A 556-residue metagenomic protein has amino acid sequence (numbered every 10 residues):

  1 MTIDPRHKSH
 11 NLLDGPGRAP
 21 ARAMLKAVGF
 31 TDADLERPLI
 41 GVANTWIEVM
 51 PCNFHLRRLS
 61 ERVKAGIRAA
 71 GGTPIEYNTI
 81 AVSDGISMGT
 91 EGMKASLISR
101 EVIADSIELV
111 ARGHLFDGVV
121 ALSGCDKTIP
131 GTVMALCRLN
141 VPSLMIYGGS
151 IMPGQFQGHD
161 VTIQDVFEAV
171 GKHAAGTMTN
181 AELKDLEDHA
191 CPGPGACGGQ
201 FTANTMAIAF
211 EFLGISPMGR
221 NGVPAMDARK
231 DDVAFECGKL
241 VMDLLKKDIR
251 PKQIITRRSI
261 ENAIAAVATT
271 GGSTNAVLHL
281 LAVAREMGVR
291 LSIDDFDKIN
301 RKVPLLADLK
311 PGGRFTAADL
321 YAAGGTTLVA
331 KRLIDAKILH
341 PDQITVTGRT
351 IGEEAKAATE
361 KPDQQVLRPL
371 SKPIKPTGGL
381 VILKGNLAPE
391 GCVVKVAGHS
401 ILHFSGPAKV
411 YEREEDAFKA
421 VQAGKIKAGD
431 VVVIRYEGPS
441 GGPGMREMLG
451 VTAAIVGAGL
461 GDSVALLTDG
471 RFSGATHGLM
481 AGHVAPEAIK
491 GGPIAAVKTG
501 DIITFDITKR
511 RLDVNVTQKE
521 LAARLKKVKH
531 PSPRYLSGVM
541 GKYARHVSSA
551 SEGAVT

Functional and structural regions predicted by a protein language model:
M1-F54, L59-I80, G85-I86, E91-S96 (+4 more regions): Catalytic or ion-coupling anion/metal-binding cores of large enzyme and transporter domains
S96-D105: Glycine-rich, highly charged phosphate/nucleotide-binding loops
A111-T132, L144-Y147: A short, small-residue-rich loop immediately preceding and capping a beta-strand
